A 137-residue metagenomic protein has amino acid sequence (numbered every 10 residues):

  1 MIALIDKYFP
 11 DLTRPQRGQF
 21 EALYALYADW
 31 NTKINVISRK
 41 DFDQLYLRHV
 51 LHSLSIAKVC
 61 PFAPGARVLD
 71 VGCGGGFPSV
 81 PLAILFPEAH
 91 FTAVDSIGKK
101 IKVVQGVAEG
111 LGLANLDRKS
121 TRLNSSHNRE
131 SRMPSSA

Functional and structural regions predicted by a protein language model:
M1-I37: N-terminal auxiliary segments of SAM/dcSAM-dependent transferases
F20, Y46-H49, C73-G75: Generic structural signal for well-ordered secondary structure
Y24, L54-A57, A137: Short, amphipathic alpha-helical segments that act as regulatory/interfacial helices in nucleotide-processing proteins
D29, K33, Y46-P64: Conserved alpha-helix/loop element of class I SAM-dependent methyltransferases that forms part of the SAM/SAH-binding
L54-R122, R129: Conserved SAM/SAH cofactor-binding pocket of Class I
L123-A137: Single conserved hydrophobic/aromatic residue that forms the stacking wall/gate of nucleotide- or nucleobase-binding
